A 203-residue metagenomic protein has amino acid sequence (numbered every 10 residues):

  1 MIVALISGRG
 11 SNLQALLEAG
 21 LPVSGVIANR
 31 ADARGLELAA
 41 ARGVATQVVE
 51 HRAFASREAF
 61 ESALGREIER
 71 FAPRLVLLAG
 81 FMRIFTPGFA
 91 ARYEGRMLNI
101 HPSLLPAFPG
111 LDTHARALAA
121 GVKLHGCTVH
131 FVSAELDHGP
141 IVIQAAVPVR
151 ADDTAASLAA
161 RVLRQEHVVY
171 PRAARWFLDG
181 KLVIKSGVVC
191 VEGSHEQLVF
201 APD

Functional and structural regions predicted by a protein language model:
M1-L38: N-terminal Rossmann-like dinucleotide-binding module
Q14, S186-D203: Short, basic/aromatic-enriched C-terminal tail that caps enzymatic domains
Q14-E18, E37, S62-E69, P171: Amphipathic, non-transmembrane alpha-helical secondary structure
A19, N29, L75, A79-E192: Donor/substrate-binding cores of folate-linked one-carbon enzymes
P22-G25, A45-Q47, R96: Conserved beta-strand segments of alpha/beta enzyme cores
R42-G43, Y93: Short, structured coil segments at secondary-structure junctions
Q47-R52, I100: Short beta->alpha connector loops at strand-helix junctions that form conserved, small/polar/Pro-enriched
V48, S56-P73, L78, M82: Glycine/small-residue-rich loop that forms an oxyanion/phosphate-binding "nest" at active or ligand-binding sites
